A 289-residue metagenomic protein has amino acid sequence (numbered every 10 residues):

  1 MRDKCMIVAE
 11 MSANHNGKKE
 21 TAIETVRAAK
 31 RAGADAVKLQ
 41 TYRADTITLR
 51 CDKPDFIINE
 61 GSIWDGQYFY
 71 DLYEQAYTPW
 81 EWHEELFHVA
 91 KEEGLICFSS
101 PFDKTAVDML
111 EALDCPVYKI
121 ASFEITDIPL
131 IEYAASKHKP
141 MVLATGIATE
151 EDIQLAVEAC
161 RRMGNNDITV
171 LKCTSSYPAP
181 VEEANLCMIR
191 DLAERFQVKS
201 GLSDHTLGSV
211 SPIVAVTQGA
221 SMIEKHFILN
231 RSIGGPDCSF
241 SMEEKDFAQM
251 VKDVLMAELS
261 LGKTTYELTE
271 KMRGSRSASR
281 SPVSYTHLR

Functional and structural regions predicted by a protein language model:
M1-R289: Catalytic cores and adjacent flexible loops of soluble metabolic enzymes that perform enolate/carbanion chemistry on
